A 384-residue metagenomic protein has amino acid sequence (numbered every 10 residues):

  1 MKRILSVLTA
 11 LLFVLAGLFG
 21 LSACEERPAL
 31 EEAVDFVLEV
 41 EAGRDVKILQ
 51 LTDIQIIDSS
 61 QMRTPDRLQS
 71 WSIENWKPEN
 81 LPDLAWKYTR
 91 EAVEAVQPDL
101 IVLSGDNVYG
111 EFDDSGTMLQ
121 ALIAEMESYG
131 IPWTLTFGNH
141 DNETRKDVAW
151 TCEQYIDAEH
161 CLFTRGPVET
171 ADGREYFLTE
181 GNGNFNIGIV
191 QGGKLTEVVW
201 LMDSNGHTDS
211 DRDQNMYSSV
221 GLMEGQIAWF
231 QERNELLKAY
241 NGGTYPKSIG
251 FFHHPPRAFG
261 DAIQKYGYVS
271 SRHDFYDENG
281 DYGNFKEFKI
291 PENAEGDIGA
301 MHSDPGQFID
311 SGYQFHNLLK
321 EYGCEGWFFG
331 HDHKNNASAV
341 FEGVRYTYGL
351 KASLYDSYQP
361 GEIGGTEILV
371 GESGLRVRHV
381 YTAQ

Functional and structural regions predicted by a protein language model:
G20-A23: C-terminal motif of bacterial Sec signal peptides marking the signal peptidase cleavage site
E25-T117: N-terminal active-site segment of His-dependent metallophosphoesterases
R27-L38, A42, N186-V190, V199 (+3 more regions): Binuclear metal-dependent phosphoesterase catalytic core
L30-V40, Q120-T244, S270-F275, T366-L369: Extended active-site neighborhood of metal-dependent phosphoesterases/phosphodiesterases
D45-D58, T196-G206, F251, R345-K351: Active-site-proximal beta-strand elements of phosphoester/diester hydrolases
I57-S60, Y109-F112, L135-D147, H207-S210 (+4 more regions): Active-site environment of divalent metal-dependent phosphoester hydrolases
V96-D99, V198-L201, Q214-D332: His/acidic metal-ligating clusters that form di-metal
